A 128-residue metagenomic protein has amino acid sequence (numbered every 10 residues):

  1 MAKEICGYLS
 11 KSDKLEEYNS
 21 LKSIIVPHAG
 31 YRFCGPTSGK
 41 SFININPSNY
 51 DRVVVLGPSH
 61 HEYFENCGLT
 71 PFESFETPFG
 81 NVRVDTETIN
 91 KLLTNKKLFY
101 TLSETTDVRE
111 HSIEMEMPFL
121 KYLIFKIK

Functional and structural regions predicted by a protein language model:
A2-K128: Active-site histidine-anchored catalytic micro-motif
